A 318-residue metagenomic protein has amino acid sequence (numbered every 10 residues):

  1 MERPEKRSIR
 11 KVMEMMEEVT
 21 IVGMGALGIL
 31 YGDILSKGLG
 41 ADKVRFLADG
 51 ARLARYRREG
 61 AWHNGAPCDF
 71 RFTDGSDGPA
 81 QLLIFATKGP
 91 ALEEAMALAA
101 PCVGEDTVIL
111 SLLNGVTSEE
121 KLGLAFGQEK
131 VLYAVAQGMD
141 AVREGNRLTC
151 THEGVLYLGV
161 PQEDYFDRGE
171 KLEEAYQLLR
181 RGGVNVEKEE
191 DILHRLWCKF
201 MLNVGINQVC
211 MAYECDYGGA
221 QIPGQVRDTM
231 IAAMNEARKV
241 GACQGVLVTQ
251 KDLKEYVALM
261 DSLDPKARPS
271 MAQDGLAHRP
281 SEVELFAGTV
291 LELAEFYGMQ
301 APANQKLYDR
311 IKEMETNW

Functional and structural regions predicted by a protein language model:
M1-E14: N-terminal amphipathic/basic-hydrophobic helices that include classical n-h-c signal peptides and signal-anchor
K11-F70: NAD(P)+-binding Rossmann beta1-loop-alpha1 motif at the extreme N-terminus of oxidoreductases
M16, D42, E170, R181 (+1 more regions): NAD(P)-dependent Rossmann-like dehydrogenase/reductase catalytic/cofactor-binding core
E18-V19, L83, I109, L156: Conserved hydrophobic helix-helix packing surfaces used for dimerization/oligomerization
D33-K37, A97-P101, L124, G288 (+2 more regions): Short, well-ordered alpha-helices that flank and scaffold nucleotide-derived cofactor binding pockets
A48-G50, D74-S76, L113, V135 (+3 more regions): Residues at the C-termini of beta-strands that transition into short coil/loop
N64-R147: Rossmann-like NAD(P)(H) cofactor-binding subdomain of soluble oxidoreductases
P101-C102, A125-K130, G145-K251: Internal alpha-helical scaffold of NAD(P)-dependent oxidoreductase catalytic cores
